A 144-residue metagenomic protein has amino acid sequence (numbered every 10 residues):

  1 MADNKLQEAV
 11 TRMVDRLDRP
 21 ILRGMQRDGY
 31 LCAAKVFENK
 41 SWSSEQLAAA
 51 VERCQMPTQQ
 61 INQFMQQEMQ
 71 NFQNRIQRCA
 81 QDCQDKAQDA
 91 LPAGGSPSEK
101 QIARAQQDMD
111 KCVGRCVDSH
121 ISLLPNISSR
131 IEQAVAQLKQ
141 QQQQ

Functional and structural regions predicted by a protein language model:
M1-Q144: Mitochondrial intermembrane space
